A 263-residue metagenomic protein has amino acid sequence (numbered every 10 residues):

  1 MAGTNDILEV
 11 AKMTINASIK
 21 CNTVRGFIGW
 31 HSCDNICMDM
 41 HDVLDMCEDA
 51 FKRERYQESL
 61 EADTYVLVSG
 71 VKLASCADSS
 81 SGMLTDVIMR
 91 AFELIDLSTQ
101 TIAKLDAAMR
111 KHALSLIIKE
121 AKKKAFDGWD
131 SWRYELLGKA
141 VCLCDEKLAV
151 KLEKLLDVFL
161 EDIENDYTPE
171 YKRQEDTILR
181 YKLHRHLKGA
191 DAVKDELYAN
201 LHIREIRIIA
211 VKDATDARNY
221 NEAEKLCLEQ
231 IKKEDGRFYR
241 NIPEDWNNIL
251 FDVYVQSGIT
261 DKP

Functional and structural regions predicted by a protein language model:
M1-K262: Eukaryote-biased, non-catalytic alpha-solenoid scaffold regions
